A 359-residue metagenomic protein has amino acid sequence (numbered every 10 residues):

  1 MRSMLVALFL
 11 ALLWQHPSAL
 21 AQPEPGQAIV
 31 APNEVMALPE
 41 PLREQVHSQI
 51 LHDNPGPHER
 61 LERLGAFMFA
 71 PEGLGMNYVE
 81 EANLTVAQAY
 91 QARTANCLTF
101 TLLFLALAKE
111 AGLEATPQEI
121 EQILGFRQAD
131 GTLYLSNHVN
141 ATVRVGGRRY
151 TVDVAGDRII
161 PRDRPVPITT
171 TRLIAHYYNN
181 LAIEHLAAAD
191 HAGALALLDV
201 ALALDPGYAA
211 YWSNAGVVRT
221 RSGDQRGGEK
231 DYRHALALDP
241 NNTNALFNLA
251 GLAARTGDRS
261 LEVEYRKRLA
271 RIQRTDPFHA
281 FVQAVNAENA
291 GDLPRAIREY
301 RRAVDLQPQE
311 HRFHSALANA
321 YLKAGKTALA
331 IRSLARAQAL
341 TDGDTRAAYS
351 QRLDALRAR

Functional and structural regions predicted by a protein language model:
G26-A89: Secondary-structure boundary elements
L102-R172: Hydrophobic/aromatic-rich core segments of domains that either
N180, N214, N248-L249, F281-Q283 (+2 more regions): Canonical tetratricopeptide repeat
A194, G228, L261-E262, A296 (+1 more regions): Single-residue signature of alpha-solenoid repeat helices
V200-A201, H234-A235, R268-L269, R302-A303 (+1 more regions): Canonical positions in the second alpha-helix
P206, P240, R274-T275, P308 (+1 more regions): Short coil turns that delineate tetratricopeptide repeat
Y211, A245, H279, F313 (+1 more regions): TPR alpha-solenoid repeat register
